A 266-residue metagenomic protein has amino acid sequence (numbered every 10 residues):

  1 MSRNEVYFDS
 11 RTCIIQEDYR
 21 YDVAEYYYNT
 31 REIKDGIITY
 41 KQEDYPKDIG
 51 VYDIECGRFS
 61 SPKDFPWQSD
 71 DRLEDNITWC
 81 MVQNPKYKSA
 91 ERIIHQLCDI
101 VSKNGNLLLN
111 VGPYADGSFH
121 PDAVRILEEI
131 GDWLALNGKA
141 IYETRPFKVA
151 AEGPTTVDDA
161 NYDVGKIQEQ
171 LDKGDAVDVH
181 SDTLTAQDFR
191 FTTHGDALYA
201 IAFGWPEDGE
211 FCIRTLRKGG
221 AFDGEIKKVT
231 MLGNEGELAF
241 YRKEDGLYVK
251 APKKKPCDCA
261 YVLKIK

Functional and structural regions predicted by a protein language model:
M1-K266: Mature catalytic domains of secreted/periplasmic carbohydrate-active enzymes
